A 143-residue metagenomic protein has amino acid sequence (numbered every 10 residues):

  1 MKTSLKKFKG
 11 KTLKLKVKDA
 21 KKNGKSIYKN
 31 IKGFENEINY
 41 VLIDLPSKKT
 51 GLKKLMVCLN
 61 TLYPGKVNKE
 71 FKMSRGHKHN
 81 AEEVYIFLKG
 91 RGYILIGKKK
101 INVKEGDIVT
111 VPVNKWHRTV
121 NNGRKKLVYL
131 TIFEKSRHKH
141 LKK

Functional and structural regions predicted by a protein language model:
M1-T61, R75: A short, N-terminal "cap"/entry segment at the start of jelly-roll beta-barrel domains of the cupin/DSBH fold
K2-K11, K66, R118-K143: Double-stranded beta-helix
P46-L52, K69-H79, V120-N122: Short histidine-centered beta-strand/loop micro-motifs that create catalytic or ligand/metal-coordination sites
L59-L62, K78-I94, I132-E134: Short, conserved beta-strand element in jelly-roll/cupin
V84, R91-Y93, K100, W116 (+1 more regions): Structural motif
I94-L95, V111, H117-G123: Short beta-strand His + acidic residue motifs that chelate non-heme Fe in jelly-roll/DSBH and cupin folds
K98-V113: Short acidic-glycine-tyrosine-enriched beta hairpin
